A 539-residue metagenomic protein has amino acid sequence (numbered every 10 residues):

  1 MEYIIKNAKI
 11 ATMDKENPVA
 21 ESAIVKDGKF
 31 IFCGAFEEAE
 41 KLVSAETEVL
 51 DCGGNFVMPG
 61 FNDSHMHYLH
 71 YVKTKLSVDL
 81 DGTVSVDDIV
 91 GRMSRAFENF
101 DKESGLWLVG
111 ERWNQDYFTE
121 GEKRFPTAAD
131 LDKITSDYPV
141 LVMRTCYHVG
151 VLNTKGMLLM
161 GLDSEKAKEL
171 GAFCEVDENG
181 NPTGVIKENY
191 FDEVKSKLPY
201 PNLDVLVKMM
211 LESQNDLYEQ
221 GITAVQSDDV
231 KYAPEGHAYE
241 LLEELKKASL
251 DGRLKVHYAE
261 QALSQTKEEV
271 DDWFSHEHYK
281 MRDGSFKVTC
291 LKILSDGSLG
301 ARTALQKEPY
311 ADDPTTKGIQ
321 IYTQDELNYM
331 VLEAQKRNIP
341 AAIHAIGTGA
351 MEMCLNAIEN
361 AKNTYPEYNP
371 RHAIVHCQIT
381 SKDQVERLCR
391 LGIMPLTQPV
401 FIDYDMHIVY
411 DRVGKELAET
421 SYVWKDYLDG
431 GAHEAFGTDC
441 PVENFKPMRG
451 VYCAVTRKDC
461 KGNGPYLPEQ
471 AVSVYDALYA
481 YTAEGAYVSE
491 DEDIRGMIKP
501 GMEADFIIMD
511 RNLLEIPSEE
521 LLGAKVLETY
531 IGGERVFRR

Functional and structural regions predicted by a protein language model:
E2-K6, A11, K15-D272, I293 (+7 more regions): Divalent metal-binding segments
H67, S285-T303, G392-D403: Non-cysteine beta-strand/loop elements that form the S-adenosyl-L-methionine
S249-D251, E277-F286, Y365-E367, L388-R390: Acidic (Asp/Glu)-rich catalytic clusters
Y279-M281, I516-L521: Short proline/glycine-enriched turn/loop segments at secondary-structure junctions
L332-A342, I346-H372, H376-C377, K382-E386 (+3 more regions): His/Asp/Glu-enriched, well-ordered alpha-helical/loop segment that forms or immediately abuts the divalent-metal
A524: Conserved catalytic core of nucleotide polymerization and phosphodiester-bond processing enzymes
